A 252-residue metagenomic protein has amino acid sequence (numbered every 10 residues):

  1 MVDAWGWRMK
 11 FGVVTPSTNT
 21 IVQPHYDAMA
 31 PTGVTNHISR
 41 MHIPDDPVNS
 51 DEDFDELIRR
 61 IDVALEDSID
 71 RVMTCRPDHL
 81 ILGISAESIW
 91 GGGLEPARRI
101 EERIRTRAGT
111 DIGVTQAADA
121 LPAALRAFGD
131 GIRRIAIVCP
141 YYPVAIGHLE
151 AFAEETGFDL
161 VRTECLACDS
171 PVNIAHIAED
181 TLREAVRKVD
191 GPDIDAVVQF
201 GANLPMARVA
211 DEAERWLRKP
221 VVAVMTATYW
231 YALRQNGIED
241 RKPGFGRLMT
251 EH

Functional and structural regions predicted by a protein language model:
M1-E66, V138-I146, E150-A178: N-terminal glycine-rich anion-binding loop in soluble enzyme alpha/beta folds
M9, V34, R60, G109-T110 (+5 more regions): Hydrophobic structural segments
V13-T15, Y26, L80, I135 (+2 more regions): Buried hydrophobic positions in well-ordered alpha/beta secondary-structure cores of metabolic enzymes
E56-A64, I132-P140, D180-G191, D240-H252: A polyampholytic, Gly/Pro-enriched intrinsically disordered region
I61-R107, G113-D119, D195, Q199 (+2 more regions): N-terminal glycine-rich phosphate/adenylate-binding segment common to multiple enzyme folds
R99-D169, M249-T250: Conserved beta-alpha
C168-N173, L217-R241: Short, flexible loop segments at boundaries between secondary-structure elements
E179, R183-T226: Glycine/small-residue-rich hydrophobic helix-like segments
